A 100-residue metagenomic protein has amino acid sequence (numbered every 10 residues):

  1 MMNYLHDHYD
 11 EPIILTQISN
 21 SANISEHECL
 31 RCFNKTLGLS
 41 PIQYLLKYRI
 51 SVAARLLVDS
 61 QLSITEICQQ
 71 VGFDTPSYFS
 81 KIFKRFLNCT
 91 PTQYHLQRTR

Functional and structural regions predicted by a protein language model:
M2-N3, D7-Q17, I24, N34-S77 (+1 more regions): Terminal helix-turn-helix DNA-binding modules in bacterial transcription factors
C29, F33, Y78-F79, F83: Short hydrophobic/aromatic patch on the recognition helix
K84, H95: C-terminal interaction modules of eukaryotic adaptor/scaffold proteins
